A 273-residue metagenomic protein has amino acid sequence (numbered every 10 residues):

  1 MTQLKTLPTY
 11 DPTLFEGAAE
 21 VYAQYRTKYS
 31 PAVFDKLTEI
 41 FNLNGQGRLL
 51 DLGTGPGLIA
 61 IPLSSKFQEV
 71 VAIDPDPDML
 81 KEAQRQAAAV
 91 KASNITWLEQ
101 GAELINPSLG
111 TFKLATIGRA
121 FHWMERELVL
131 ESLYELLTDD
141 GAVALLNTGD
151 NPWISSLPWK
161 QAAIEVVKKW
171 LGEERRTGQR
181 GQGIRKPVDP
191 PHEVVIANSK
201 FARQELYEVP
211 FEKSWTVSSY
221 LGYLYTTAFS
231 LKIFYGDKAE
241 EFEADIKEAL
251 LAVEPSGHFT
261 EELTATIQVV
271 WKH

Functional and structural regions predicted by a protein language model:
T2-N44: Conserved class I S-adenosyl-L-methionine
R48-L52, P56-L104: Class I SAM-dependent methyltransferase SAM/SAH-binding core
I105-A115: A short acidic, Gly/Pro-enriched loop at the edge of an enzyme's catalytic core that lines a small-molecule cofactor
L114-I117, R126: A short beta-strand submotif of the Rossmann-like class I SAM-dependent methyltransferase core that lines
M124-L133: A short, conserved alpha-helix within the catalytic core of class I
E135-F211: Conserved catalytic/acceptor-binding region of the Class I
G183-H273: Conserved Class I S-adenosyl-L-methionine
